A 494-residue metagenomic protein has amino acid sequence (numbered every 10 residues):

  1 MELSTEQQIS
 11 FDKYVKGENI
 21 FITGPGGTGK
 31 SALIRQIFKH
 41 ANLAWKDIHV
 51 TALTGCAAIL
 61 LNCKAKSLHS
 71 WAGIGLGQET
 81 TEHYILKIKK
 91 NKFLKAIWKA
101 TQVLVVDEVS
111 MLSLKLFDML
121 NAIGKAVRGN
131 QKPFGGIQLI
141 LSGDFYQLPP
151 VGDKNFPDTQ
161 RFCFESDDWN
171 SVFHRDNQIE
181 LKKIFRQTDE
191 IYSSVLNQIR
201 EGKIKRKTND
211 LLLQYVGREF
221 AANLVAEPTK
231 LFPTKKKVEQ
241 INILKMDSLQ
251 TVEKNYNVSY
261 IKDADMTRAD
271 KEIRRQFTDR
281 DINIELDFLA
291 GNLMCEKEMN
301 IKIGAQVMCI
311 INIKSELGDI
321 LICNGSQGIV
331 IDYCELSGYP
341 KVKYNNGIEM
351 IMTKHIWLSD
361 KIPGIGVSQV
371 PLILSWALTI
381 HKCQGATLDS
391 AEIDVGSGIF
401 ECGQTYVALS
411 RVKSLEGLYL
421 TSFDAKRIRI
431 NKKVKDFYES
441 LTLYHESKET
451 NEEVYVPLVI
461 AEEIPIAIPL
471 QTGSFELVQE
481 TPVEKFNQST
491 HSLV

Functional and structural regions predicted by a protein language model:
M1-V494: Conserved ATP-binding/catalytic motifs of P-loop helicase motor domains
